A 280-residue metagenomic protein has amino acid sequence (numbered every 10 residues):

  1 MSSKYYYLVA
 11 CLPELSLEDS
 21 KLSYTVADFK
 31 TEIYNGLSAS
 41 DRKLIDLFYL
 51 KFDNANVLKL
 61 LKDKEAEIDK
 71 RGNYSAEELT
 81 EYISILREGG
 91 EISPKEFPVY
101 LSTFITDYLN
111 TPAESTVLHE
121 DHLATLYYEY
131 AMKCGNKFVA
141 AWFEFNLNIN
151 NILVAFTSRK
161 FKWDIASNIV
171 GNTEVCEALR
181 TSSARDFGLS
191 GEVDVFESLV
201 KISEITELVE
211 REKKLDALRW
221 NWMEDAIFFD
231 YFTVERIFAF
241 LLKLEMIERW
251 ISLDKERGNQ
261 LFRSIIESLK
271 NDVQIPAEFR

Functional and structural regions predicted by a protein language model:
M1-R280: Extended alpha-helical surfaces
